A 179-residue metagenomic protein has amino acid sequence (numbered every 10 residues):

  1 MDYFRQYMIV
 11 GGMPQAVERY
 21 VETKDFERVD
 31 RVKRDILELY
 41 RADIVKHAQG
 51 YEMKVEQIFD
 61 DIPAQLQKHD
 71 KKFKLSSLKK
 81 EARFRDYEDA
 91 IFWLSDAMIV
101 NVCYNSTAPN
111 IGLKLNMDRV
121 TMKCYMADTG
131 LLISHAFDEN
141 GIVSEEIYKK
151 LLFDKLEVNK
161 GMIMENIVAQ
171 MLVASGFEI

Functional and structural regions predicted by a protein language model:
M1-R5: ATP-hydrolysis module of ASCE/P-loop NTPase motor domains, specifically the Walker B Asp-Glu catalytic pair
M8, M13, V17-I179: Accessory nucleic acid-recognition modules appended to NTPase machines
